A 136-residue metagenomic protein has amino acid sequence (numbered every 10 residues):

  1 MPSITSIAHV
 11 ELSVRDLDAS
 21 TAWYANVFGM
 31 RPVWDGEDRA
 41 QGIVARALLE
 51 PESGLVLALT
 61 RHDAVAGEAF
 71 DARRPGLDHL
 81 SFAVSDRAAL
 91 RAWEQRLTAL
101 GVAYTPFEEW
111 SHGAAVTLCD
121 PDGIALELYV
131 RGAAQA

Functional and structural regions predicted by a protein language model:
M1-T21, L77-F82, G132-A136: N-terminal beta-strand motif that seeds the catalytic metal site of vicinal oxygen chelate
P2, E11-V56: Core segments of cupin and vicinal oxygen chelate
P2-S3, E94-A136: Vicinal oxygen chelate
A19, A88-A92: Short, conserved charged micro-motifs
W34, I43, A64-A69, Y104 (+1 more regions): A short, acidic/glycine-rich surface segment
G42-R46, D78, A114-V116: Short beta-strand micro-motifs in enzyme catalytic cores
T60, F70-L80: Helix-adjacent hinge/juxtasegments
